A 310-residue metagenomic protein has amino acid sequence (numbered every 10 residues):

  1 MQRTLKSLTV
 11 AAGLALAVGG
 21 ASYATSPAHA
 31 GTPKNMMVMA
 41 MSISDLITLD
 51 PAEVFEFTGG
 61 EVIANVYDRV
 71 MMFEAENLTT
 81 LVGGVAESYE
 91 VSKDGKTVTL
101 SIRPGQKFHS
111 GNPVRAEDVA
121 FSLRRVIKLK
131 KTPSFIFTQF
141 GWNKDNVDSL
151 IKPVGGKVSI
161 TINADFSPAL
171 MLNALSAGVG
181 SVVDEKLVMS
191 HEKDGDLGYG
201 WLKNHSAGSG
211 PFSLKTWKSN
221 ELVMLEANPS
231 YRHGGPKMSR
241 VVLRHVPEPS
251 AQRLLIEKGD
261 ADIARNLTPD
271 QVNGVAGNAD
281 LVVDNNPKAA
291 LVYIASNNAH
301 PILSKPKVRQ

Functional and structural regions predicted by a protein language model:
K34-I43, E87, T97-L100, V119-L123 (+4 more regions): Short, well-ordered beta-strand elements
N35, N273-N285: Ligand-binding "clamshell"
V38, R115-S122, G155-T161, G210-P211 (+2 more regions): Alpha-helical secondary-structure segments
A40-K93, R124, H205-S209: N-terminal lobe/hinge region of extracytoplasmic solute-binding protein
E74-E76, A177-P236, R240: Gly/Pro-rich hinge or "lid" segments in bacterial periplasmic/extracellular proteins
E87-P133, S159-T161, L255, I302-S304: Aromatic- and charge-enriched surface segment that lines or borders ligand/interaction sites
S101, T138-H191: Surface-exposed binding/hinge segments that line and control ligand-binding clefts or catalytic entry sites
G200, N228-G274, A289: Ligand-site clamp/hinge motif
